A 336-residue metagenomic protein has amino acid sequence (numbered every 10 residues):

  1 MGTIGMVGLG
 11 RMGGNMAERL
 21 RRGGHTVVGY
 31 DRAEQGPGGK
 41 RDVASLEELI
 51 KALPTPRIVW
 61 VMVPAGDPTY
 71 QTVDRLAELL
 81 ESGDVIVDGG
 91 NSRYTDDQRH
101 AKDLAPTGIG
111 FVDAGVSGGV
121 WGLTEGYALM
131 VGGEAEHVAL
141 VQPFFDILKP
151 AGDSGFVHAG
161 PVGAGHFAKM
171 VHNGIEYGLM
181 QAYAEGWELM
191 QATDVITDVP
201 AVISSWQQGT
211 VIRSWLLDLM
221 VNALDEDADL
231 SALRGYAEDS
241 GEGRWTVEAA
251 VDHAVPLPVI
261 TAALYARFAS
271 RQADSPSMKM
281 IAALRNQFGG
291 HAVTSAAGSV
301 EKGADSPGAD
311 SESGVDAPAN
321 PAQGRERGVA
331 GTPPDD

Functional and structural regions predicted by a protein language model:
M1-A52, R57, G83, V120-G122 (+1 more regions): NAD(P)+-binding Rossmann beta1-loop-alpha1 motif at the extreme N-terminus of oxidoreductases
V7, Y30, M62, D88-G90 (+2 more regions): Structural motif
G23, T107, H253: Conserved dinucleotide-binding and phosphotransfer motif residues
V27, D42, F111-V112, L257: Hydrophobic beta-strand scaffold residues
R32-A33, K40-R99, L123-G133: Rossmann-like NAD(P)-binding element
T72, R93-A184, E188-M190, S306 (+1 more regions): Rossmann-fold dinucleotide-binding core
M130, L140, G163-H291: Helical "substrate-binding/catalytic lid" subdomain of Rossmann-like NAD(P)-dependent dehydrogenases/reductases
A297-T332: Intrinsically disordered, low-complexity terminal tails and inter-domain linkers enriched for S/T/G/P/D/E
